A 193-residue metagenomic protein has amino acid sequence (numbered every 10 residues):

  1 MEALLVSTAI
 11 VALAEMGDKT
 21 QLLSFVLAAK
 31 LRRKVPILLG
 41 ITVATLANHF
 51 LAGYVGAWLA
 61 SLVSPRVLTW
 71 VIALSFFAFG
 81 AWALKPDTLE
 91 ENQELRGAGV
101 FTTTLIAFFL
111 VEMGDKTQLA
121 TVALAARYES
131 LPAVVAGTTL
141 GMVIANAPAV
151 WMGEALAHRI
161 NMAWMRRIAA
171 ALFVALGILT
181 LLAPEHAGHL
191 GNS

Functional and structural regions predicted by a protein language model:
M1-S61, A120-G141: Juxtamembrane transmembrane-helix termini in multi-pass membrane transport proteins
R32-G99, P148-R159, M165-A171, I178: Membrane helix-loop-helix hairpins that form the core translocation module of multi-pass transporters
W58-V71, L124, Y128-T138, I160-M165 (+1 more regions): Interfacial loop-to-helix junctions that mark the boundaries of transmembrane helices in multi-pass membrane
Q93-Q118, L124: Selected transmembrane alpha-helices and immediately adjacent juxtamembrane segments of polytopic inner-membrane
L179-S193: Juxtamembrane boundary at the C-terminal end of a transmembrane helix
